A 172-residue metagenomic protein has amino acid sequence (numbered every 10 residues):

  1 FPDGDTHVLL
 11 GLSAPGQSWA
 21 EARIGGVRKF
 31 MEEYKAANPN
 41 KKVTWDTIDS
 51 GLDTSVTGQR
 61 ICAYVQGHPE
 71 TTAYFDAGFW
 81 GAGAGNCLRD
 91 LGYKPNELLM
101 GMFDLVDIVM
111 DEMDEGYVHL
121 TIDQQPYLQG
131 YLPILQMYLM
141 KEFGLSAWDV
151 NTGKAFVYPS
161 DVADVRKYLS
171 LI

Functional and structural regions predicted by a protein language model:
F1-H7, A22-R23, K29, T57-G58 (+2 more regions): Hydrophobic alpha-helical segments within soluble ligand-binding/sensing domains
T6, T72-A73, H119: Conserved acidic residues
H7-L10, R28-T54, G153: Short beta-strand elements in bilobed, periplasmic/extracellular small-molecule ligand-binding domains
G11-A22, A73-F79: Extracytoplasmic "Venus flytrap"
G11-P15, W19, M31, Q125-I172: Hinge/cleft segment of the Venus flytrap/periplasmic-binding protein
S18-K41, R60, G83-A84, Q129: Short, solvent-exposed amphipathic alpha-helices that sit in or adjacent to ligand/effector-binding or catalytic
V27, V43-E112: Hydrophobic alpha-helical
D111-E115, H119: CN hydrolase (nitrilase-like) catalytic-core segments centered on the catalytic cysteine and neighboring Lys/Glu
